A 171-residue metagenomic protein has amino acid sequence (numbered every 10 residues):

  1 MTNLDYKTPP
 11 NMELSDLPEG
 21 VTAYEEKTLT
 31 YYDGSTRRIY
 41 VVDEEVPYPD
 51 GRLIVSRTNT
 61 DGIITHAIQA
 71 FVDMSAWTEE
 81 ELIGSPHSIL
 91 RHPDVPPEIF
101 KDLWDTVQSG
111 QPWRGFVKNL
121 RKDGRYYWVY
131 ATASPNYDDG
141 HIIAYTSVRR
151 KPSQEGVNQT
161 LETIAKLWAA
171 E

Functional and structural regions predicted by a protein language model:
T2-E19, R37, V42-L167: Sensory/regulatory domains in signal-transduction proteins
L17-T28: Cyclic nucleotide-binding regulatory module and flanking cytosolic helices
Y24, K166-E171: Alpha-helical "lid/cap" subdomains adjacent to substrate-binding clefts that gate access and reposition the ligand
T30-G34: Linker/hinge segments immediately adjacent to helix-turn-helix/homeobox DNA-binding domains
